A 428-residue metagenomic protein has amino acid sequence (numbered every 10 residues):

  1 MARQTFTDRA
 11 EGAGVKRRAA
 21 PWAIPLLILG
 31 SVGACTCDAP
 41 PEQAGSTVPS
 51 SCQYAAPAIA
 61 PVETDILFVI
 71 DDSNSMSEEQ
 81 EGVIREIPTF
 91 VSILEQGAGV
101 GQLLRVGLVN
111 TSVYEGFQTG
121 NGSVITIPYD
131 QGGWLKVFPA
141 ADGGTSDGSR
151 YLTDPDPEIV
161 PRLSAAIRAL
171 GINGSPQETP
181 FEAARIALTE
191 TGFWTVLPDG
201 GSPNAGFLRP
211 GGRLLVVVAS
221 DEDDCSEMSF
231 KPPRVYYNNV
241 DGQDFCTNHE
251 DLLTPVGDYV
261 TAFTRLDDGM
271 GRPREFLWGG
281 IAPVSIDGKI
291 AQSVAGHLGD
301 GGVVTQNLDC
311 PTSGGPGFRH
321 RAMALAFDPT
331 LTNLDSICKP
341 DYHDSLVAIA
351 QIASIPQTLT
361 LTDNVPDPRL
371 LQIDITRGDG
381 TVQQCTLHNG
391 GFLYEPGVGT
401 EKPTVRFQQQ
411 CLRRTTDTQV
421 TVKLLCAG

Functional and structural regions predicted by a protein language model:
M1-R18: N-terminal secretory signal peptides that target proteins for export/translocation
R18-L27: Sec-dependent N-terminal signal peptides
S31-A34: C-terminal motif of bacterial Sec signal peptides marking the signal peptidase cleavage site
T36-T404, Q410-G428: Divalent cation-coordinating acidic motifs and surrounding scaffolds that mediate Ca2+/Mg2+/Mn2+/Zn2+-dependent binding
